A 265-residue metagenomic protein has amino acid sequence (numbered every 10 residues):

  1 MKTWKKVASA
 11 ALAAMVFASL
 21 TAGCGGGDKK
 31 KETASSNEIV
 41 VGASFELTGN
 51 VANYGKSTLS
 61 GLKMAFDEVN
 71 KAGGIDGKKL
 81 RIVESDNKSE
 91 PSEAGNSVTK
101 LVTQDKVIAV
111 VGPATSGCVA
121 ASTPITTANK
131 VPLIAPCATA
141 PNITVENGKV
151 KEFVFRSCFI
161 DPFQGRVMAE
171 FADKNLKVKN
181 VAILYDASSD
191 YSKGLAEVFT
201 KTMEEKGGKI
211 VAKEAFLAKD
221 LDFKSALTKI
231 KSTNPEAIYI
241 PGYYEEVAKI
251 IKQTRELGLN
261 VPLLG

Functional and structural regions predicted by a protein language model:
M1-V40, K71: Short, low-complexity disordered leader/linker segments with a strong preference for bacterial N-terminal type II
G27-F45, K71-K79, A172-K179: Immediate post-signal peptide segment of exported/extracytoplasmic ligand-binding proteins
K29, Y54-T58, A72-V145, F216-F223 (+1 more regions): Beta-alpha junction/loop-to-helix N-cap segments that form part of ligand/metal-binding clefts
I39-K63, S85-S92, A114-T115, L184-K193 (+1 more regions): Extracytoplasmic "Venus flytrap"
A43, L101, D105-A114, I134-P136 (+4 more regions): Periplasmic-binding protein-like
L47, K151-A215, A237: An alpha-beta-alpha
Y54-D76, E197-E205, I250: Short, polar/charged alpha-helical segment
A196-G265: Extracellular/periplasmic bilobed ligand-binding domains
